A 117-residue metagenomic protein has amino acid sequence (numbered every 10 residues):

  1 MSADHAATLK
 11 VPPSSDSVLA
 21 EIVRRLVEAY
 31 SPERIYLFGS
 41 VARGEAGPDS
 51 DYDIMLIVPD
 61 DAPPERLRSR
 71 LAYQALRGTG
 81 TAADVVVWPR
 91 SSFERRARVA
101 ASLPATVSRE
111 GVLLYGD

Functional and structural regions predicted by a protein language model:
M1-R34, R43-P48, V58-D117: Catalytic core of pol beta-like nucleotidyltransferases
S40: P-loop (Walker A) phosphate-binding loop of NTP-binding proteins
D53-I57: Short beta-strand->loop micro-motif that forms the acidic, two-metal-ion catalytic signature in nucleotide-processing
